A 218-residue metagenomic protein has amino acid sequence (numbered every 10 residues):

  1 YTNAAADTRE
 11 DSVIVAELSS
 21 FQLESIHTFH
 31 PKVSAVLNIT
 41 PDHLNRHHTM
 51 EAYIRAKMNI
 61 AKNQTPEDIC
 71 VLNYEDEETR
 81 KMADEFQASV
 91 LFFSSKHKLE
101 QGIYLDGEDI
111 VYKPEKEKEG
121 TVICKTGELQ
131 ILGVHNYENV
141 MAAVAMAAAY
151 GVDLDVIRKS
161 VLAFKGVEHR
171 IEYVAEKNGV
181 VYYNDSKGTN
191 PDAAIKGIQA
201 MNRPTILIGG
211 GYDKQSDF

Functional and structural regions predicted by a protein language model:
T2, D7-L99, Y104-D106, V111 (+1 more regions): Flexible active-site lid/hinge loop adjacent to a nucleotide/diphosphate and Mg2+-phosphate binding pocket
A6-E10, M58, K62-P66, D84 (+4 more regions): Generic secondary-structure signature for well-ordered alpha-helical cores
F21, E108-D109, E115, V180 (+1 more regions): Well-ordered beta-strand scaffold positions
I39, K113-E115, E176, G210-G211: Generic beta-structure capping elements
Y104-C124, V167-A175: Acidic-glycine-rich active-site phosphate/pyrophosphate-binding loop
T126-F218: Nucleotide phosphate-binding/pyrophosphate-handling subdomain across enzymes that bind or process nucleotide phosphates
